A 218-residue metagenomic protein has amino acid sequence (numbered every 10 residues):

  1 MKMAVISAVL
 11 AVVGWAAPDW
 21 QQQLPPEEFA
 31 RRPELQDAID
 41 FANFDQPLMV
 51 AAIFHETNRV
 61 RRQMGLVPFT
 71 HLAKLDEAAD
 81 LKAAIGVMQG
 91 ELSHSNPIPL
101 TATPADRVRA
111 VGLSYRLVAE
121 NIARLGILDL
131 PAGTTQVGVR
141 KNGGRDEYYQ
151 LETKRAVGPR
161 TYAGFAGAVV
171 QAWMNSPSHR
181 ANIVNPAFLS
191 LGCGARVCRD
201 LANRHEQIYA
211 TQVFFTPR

Functional and structural regions predicted by a protein language model:
M1-S7: Sec-dependent signal peptide recognition, specifically the positively charged N-region followed immediately by
S7-A16: Hydrophobic h-region of N-terminal signal peptides that target proteins for export in Gram-negative bacteria
P18-P26, R32-L35, F41-V111, R180 (+1 more regions): Short, well-ordered surface patches within globular domains
T103-P217: A well-ordered secondary-structure block
